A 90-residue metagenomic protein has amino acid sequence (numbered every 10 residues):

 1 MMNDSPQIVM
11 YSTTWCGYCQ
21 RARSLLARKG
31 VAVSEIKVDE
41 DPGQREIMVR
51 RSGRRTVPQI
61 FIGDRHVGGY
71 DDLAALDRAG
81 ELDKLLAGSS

Functional and structural regions predicted by a protein language model:
M1-A32: Local sequence-structure signature of Cys/Sec-based thiol-disulfide redox active-site neighborhoods
G17, G43, G68: Short alpha-helical
A32-Q44: Thiol-based oxidoreductase modules, predominantly thioredoxin-like and allied folds used for disulfide exchange
S34, T56-V57, K84: A local structural micro-motif
E46-R50: Short, charge-rich, low-complexity interaction segments located in flexible loops at or near secondary-structure
S52-F61, D71: Structural micro-motif
I62-S89: Non-catalytic, surface beta->alpha helical segment in thiol-disulfide oxidoreductase systems
